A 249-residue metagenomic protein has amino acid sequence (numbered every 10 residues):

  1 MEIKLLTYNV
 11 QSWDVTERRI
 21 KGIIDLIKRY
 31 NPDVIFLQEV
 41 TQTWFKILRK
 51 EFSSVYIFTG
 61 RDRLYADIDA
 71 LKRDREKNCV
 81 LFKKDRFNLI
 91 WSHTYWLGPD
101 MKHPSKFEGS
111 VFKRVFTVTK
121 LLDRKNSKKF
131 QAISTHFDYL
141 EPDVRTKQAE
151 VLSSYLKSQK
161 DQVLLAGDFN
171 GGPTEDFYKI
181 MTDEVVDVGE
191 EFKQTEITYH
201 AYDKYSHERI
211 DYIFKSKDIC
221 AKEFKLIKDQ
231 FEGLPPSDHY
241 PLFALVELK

Functional and structural regions predicted by a protein language model:
M1-F52, R63-E76, T94, E150 (+1 more regions): N-terminal, active-site-proximal structural segment of metallo-dependent hydrolase catalytic domains
E2-S12, W91-T94, V118, K128-D138: Active-site-proximal beta-strand elements of phosphoester/diester hydrolases
I3, D33-V34, F130, Q162-L164 (+1 more regions): Short, Asp-centered acidic motifs that coordinate Mg2+ and/or phosphate in catalytic or ligand-binding sites
T7, N78-V80, F116-K120, S134 (+2 more regions): Conserved hydrophobic/aromatic beta-strand scaffold that supports enzyme active sites
I35-Q38, G60-R61, L164-D168, D187-E190: Active-site neighborhood of phospho(di)ester-bond hydrolases with catalytic His/Asp-centered motifs
Q38-K129, K225-L226: Structured beta-strand-rich core segments of catalytic domains in phosphoester-bond hydrolases
R86, D143, L156-V163, N170-K249: Metal-dependent phosphoester-hydrolase catalytic domains
K113-I133, P142-F169, F177-K179: His/acidic metal-ligating clusters that form di-metal
